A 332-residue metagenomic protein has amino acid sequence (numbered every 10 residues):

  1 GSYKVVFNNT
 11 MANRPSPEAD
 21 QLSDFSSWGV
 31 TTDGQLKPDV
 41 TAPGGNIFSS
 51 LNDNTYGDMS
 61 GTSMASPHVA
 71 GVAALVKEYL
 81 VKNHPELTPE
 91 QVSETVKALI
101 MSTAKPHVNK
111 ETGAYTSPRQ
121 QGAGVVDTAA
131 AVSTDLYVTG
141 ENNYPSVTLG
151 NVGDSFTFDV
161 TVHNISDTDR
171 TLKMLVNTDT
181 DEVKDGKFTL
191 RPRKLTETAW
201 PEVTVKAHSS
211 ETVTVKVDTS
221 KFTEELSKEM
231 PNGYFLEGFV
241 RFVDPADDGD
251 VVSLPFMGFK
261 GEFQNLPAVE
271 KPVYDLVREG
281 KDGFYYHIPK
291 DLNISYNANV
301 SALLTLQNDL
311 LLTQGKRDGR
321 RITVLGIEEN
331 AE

Functional and structural regions predicted by a protein language model:
G1, T41-E111, T223-S227: Hydrolase catalytic cores
G1-P38, N52: Structured lumen-facing ectodomains of secretory-pathway proteins
Q21-S26, T128-D167, E202, A268-L303 (+1 more regions): Beta-sheet-dominated interaction scaffolds and their linkers
P89-N142, H163-D179, V183: Catalytic cores of secreted or luminal carbohydrate-active enzymes
V138-S146, S166-K216, K221-L226, E332: Surface-exposed binding patches on compact interaction domains or structured appendages
V152-D159, E229-F239: Short, solvent-exposed loop/turn segments enriched in Ser/Thr/Gly
V160-D167, F242-D244, I327-E329: Asparagine-centered strand-capping/turn motif at beta-strand->loop junctions
F259-L266: Extracellular interdomain linker/stem segments of modular secreted and single-pass surface proteins
